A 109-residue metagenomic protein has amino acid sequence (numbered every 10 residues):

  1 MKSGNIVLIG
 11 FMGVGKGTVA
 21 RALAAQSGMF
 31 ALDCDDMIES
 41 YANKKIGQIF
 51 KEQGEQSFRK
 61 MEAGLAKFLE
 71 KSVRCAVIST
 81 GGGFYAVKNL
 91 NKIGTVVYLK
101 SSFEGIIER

Functional and structural regions predicted by a protein language model:
K2-V7, V73-R74: Pre-Walker A (Motif I) flank of P-loop NTPase domains
I6, L32, I78, T95-V97: Hydrophobic/aromatic beta-strand patches that form the interior of the parallel beta-sheet core in alpha/beta enzyme
F11: P-loop (Walker A) phosphate-binding loop of NTP-binding proteins
G17: Walker A/P-loop
F30-N89: ATP-dependent small-molecule kinase phosphotransfer cores that center on conserved nucleotide phosphate-binding segments
N91-R109: Conserved phosphate-donor/acceptor-positioning beta-strand/loop module used by diverse small-molecule
